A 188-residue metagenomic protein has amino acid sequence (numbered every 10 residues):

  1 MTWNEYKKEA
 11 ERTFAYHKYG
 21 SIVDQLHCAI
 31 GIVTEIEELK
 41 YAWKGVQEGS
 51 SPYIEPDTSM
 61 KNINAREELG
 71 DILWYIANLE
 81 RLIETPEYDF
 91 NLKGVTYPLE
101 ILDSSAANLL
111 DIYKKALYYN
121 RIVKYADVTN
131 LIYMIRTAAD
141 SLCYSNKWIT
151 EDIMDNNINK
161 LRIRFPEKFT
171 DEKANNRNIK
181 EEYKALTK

Functional and structural regions predicted by a protein language model:
M1-K188: Flexible "arm" and connector segments at domain edges
